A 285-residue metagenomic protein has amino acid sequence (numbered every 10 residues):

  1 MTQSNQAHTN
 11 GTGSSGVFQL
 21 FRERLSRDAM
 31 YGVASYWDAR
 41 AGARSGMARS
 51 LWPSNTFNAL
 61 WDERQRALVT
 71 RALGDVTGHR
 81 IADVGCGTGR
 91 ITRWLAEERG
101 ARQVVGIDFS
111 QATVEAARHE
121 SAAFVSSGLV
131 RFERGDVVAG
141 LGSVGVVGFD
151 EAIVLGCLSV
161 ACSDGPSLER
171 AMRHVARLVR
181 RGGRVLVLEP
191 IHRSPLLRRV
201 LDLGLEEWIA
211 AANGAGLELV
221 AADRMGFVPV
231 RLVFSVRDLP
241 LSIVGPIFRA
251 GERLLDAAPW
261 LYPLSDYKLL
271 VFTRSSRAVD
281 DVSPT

Functional and structural regions predicted by a protein language model:
T2-D75: Conserved class I S-adenosyl-L-methionine
G87: Conserved glycine-rich SAM-binding loop
R90-A139: Class I SAM-dependent methyltransferase SAM/SAH-binding core
G142-A152: A short acidic, Gly/Pro-enriched loop at the edge of an enzyme's catalytic core that lines a small-molecule cofactor
A161-H174: A short, conserved alpha-helix within the catalytic core of class I
G182-E189: Conserved beta-strand signature within the Rossmann-like core of class I S-adenosyl-L-methionine
L201-G216: Short alpha-helix
F227-T285: A C-terminal cap/extension of S-adenosyl-L-methionine-dependent methyltransferases that defines the acceptor-substrate
